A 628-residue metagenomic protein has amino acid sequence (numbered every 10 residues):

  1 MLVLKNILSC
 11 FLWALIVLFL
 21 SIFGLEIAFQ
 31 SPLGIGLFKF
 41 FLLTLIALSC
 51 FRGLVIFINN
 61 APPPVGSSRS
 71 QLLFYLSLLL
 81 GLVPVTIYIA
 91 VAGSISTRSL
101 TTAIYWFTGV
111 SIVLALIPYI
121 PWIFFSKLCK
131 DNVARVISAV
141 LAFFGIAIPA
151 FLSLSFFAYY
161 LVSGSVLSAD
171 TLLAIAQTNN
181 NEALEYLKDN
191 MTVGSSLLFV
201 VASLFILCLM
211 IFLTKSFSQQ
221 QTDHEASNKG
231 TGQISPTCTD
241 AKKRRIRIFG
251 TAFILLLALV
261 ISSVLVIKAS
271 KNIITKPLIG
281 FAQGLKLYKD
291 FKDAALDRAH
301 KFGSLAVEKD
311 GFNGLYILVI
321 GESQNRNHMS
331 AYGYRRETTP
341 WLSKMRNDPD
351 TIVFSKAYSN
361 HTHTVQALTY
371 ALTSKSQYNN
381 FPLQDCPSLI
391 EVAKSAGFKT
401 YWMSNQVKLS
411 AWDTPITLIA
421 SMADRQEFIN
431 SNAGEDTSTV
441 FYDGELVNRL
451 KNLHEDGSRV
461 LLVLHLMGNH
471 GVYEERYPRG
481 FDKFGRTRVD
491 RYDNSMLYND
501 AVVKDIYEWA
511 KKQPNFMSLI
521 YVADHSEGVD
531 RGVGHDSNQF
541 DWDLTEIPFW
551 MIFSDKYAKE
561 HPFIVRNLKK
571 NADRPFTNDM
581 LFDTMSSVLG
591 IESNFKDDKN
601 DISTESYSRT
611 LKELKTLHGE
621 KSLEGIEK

Functional and structural regions predicted by a protein language model:
M1-I274: Transmembrane and membrane-interface helices of multi-pass, inner-membrane envelope-modifying transferases
G81-V83, G333, E337, N515-F516 (+3 more regions): Histidine-centered active-site microenvironments of extracellular/periplasmic hydrolases and transferases
I254-G480, T577-N578, D583-S608: Active-site-proximal alpha/beta segments of enzymes that process anionic O-linked groups
G303-V307, G534-Q539, K569-K570: Short, P/G- and charge-enriched loop/turn segments at secondary-structure junctions
I317, Y498-S537, F582-M585: Metal-dependent active-site segment of extracytoplasmic phospho-/sulfohydrolases and closely related
N380-P387, R486-L497, Q539-T545, A558-M585 (+1 more regions): A short beta-strand-to-alpha-helix junction
L409-T414, M467-Q513, N538-E546, D555 (+1 more regions): Active-site-proximal cap/lid insertion segments
I564-K570, F576, L589-E627: Polar, surface-exposed loop/tail segments that function as active-site lids or cofactor/substrate-recognition elements
